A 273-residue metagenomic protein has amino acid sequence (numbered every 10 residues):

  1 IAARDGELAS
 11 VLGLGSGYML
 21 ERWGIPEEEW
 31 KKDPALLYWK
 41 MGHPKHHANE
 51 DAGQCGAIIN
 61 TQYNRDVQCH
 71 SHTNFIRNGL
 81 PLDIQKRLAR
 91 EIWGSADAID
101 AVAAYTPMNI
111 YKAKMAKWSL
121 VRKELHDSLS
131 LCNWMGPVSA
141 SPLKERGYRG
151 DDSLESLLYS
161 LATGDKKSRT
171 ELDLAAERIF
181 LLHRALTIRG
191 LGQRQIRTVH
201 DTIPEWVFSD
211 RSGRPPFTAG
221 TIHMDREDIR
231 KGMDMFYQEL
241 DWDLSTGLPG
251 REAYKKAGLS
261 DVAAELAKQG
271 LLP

Functional and structural regions predicted by a protein language model:
I1-P273: Extended C-terminal regions of large enzymes
